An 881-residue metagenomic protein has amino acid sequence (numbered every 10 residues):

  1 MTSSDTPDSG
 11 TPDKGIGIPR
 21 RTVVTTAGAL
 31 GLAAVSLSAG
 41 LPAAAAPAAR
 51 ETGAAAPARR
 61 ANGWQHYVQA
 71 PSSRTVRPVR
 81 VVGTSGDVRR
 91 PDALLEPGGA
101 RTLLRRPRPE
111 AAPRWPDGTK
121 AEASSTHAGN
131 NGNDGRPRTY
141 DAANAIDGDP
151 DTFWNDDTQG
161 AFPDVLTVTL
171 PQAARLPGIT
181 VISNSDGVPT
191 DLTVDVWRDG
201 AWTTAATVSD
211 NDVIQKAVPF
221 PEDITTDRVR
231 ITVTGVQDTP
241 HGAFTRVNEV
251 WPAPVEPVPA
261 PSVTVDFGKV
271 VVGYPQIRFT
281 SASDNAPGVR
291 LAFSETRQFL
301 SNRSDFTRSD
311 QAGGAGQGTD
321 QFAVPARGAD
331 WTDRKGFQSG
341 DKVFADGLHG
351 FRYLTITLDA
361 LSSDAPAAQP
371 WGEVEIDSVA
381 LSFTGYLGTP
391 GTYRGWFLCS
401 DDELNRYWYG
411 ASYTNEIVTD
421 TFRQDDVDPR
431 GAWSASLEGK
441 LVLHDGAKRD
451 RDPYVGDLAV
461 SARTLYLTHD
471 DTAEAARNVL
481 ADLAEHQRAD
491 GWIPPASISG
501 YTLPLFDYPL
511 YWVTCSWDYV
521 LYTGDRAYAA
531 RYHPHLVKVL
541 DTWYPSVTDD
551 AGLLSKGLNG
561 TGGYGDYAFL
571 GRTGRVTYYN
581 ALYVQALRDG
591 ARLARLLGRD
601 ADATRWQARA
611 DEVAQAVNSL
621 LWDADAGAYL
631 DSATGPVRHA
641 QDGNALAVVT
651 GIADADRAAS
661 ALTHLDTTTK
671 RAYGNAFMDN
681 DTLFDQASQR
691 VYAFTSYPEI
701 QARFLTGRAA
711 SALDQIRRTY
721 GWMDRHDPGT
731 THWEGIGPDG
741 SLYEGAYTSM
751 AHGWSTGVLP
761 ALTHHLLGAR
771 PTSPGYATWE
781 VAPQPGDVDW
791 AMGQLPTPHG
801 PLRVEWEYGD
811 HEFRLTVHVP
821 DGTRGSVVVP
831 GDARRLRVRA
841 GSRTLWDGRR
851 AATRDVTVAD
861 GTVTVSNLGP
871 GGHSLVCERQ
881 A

Functional and structural regions predicted by a protein language model:
M1-I18, A29-L37, A44: N-terminal secretory signal peptides
R20-V24: N-terminal export leaders
A49-R198, W202-D223, R228-V236, E249-L443 (+1 more regions): Extracellular/oxidizing-compartment recognition motifs
G53-Y67, S72-R77, R449-P453, W512 (+6 more regions): C-terminal capping/lid segments that line or modulate ligand- or cofactor-binding pockets
D238-R246: Extracellular carbohydrate recognition
L361-V460, T464-I493, L503, D507 (+8 more regions): Active-site acid/base region of carbohydrate-active enzymes
A710-A881: Non-catalytic C-terminal accessory modules of carbohydrate-active enzymes
